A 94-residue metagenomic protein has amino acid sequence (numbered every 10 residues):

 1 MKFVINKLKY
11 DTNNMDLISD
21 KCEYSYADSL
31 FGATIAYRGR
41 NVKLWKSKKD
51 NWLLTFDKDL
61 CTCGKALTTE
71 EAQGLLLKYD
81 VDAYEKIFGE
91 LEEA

Functional and structural regions predicted by a protein language model:
M1-A94: Secondary-structure transition motif
